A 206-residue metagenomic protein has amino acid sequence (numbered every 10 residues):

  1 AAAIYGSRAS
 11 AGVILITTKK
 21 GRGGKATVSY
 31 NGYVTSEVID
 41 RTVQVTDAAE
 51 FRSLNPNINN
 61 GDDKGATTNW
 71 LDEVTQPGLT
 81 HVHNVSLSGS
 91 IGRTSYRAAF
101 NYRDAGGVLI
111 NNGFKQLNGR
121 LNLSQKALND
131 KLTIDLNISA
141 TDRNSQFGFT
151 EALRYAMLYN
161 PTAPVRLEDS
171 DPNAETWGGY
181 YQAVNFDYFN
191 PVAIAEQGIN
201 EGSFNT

Functional and structural regions predicted by a protein language model:
A1-S29, T80-V82, S95, N101-G106: A beta-strand signature from Gram-negative outer-membrane beta-barrel systems, especially the internal plug domain
G6-S10, Q76, N112-K115, T150: Short, glycine-/polar-rich solvent-exposed loops and beta-turns at beta-strand/coil boundaries
S10-I14, D47-A48, K115-Q116: Glycine-rich, phosphate-binding/catalytic loops in enzymes
G12-I16, A98, G119-L121, F204-T206: Conserved short hydrophobic patches within well-ordered secondary structure
T18-K20, G89-I91, Y102, L121 (+1 more regions): Residue-level signature of outer-membrane beta-barrel architecture
R22-T67, V108-L109, N118-N205: Surface-exposed loop/interface segments of Gram-negative outer-membrane beta-barrel transport/assembly proteins
D72-V74: C-terminal beta-signal and adjacent terminal beta-strands/loops of Gram-negative outer-membrane beta-barrel proteins
Q76-T94, N101-D104, L117, P191-T206: Outer-membrane beta-barrel transmembrane strands
